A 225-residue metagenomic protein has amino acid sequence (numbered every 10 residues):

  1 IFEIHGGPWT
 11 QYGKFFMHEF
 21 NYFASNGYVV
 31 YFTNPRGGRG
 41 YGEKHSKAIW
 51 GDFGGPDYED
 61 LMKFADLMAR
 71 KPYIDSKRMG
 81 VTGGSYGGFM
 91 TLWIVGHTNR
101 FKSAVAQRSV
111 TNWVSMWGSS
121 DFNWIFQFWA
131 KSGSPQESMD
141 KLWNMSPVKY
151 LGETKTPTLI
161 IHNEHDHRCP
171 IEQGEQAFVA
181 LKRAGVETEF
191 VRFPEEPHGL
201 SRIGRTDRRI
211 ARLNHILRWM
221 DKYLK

Functional and structural regions predicted by a protein language model:
E3, T10, M17-F20, A24-S25 (+1 more regions): Active-site-proximal cap/loop segments of hydrolase catalytic domains
